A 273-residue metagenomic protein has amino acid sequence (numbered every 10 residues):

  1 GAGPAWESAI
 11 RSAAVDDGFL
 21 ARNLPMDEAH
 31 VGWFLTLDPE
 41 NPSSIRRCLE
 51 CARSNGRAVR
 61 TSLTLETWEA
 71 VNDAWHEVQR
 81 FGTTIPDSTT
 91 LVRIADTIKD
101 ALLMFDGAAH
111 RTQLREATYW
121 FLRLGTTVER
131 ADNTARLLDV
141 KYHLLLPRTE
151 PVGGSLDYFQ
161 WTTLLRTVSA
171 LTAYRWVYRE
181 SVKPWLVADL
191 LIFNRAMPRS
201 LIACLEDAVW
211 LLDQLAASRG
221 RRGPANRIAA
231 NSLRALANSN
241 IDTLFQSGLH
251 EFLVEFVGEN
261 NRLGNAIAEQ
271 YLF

Functional and structural regions predicted by a protein language model:
G1-F273: Alpha-helical transmembrane segments and their helix-helix packing motifs
